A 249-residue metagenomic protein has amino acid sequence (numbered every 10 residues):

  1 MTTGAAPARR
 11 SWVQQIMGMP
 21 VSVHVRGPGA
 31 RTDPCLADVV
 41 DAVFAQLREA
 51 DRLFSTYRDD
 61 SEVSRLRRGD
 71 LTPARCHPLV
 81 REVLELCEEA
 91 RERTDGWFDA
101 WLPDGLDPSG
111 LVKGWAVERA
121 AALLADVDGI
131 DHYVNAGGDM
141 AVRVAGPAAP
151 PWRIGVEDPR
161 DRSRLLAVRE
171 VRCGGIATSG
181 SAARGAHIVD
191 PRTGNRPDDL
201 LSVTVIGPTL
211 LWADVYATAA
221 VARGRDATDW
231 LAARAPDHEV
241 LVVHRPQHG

Functional and structural regions predicted by a protein language model:
M1-G249: Mature catalytic core of soluble alpha/beta enzymes
